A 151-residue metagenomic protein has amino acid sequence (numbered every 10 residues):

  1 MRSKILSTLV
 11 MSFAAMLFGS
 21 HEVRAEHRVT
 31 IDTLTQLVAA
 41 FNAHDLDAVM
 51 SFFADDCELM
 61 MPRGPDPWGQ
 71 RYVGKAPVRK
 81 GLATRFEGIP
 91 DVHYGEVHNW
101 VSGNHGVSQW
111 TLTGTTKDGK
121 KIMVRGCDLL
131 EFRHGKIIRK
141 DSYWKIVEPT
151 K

Functional and structural regions predicted by a protein language model:
M1-S7: Twin-arginine (Tat) signal peptide motif
K4, L17-S51, D55, K151: Short, low-complexity N-terminal intrinsically disordered segments enriched in polar/charged residues
T8-L17: Bacterial N-terminal signal peptides
L46, S51-V101: A solvent-exposed, acidic/Ser-Thr-rich amphipathic alpha-helical stretch
G88, T113-M123: Short, cysteine-centered beta-strand-loop-beta hairpins and adjacent loop/turn segments enriched in charged/polar
H93-G95, Q109, I122-D128: Short, surface-exposed coil-to-beta transition loops
G103-L112: A short hydrophobic beta-strand element
R125-E148: Short beta-strand edge/turn micro-motifs at domain boundaries
